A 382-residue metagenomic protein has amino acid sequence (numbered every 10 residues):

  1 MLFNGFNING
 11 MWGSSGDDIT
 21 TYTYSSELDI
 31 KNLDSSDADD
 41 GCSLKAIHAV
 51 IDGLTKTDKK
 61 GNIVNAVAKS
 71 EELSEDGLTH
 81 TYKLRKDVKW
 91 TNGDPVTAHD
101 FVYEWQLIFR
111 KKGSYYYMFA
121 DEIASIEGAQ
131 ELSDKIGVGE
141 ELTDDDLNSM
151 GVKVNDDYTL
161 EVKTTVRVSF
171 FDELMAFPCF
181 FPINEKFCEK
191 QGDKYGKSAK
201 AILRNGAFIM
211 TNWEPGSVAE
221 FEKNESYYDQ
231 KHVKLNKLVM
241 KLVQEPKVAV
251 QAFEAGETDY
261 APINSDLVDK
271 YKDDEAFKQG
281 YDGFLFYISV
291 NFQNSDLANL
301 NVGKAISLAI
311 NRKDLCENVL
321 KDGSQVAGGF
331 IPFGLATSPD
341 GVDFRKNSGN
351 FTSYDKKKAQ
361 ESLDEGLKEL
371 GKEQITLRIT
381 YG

Functional and structural regions predicted by a protein language model:
S25-E75, L203: N-terminal lobe/hinge region of extracytoplasmic solute-binding protein
K69-E122, E161, D296-A298: Aromatic- and charge-enriched surface segment that lines or borders ligand/interaction sites
L107, Y116-K186: Surface-exposed binding/hinge segments that line and control ligand-binding clefts or catalytic entry sites
D157, T164-V233, K237: Gly/Pro-rich hinge or "lid" segments in bacterial periplasmic/extracellular proteins
P215, D364-G382: Ligand/substrate-recognition segments at binding pockets and active sites
E225-K270: Ligand-site clamp/hinge motif
Q293, L297-S338, D355: Periplasmic-binding protein-like
V326-G366: Structural transition elements
